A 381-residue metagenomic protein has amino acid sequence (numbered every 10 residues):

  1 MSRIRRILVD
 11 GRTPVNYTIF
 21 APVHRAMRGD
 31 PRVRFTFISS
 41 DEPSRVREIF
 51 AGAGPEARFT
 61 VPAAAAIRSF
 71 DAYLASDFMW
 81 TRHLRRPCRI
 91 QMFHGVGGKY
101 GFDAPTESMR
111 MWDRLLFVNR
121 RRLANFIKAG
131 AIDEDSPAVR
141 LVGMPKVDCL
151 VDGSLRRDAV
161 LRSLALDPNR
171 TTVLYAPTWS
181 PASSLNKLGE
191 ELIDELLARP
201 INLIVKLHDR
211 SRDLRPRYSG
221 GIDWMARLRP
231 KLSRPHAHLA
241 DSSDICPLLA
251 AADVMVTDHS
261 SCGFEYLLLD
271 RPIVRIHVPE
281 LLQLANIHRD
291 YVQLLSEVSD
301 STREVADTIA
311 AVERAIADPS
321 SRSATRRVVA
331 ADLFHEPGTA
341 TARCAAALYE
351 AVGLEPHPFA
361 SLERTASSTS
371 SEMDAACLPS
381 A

Functional and structural regions predicted by a protein language model:
M1, R303-A381: C-terminal amphipathic helix plus adjacent low-complexity, charged tail appended to glycosyltransferase catalytic
R3-R6, P87, R170-V173: Nucleotide donor/acceptor-binding cores
R6-S154, A159: Active-site and donor-binding regions of nucleotide-sugar-utilizing enzymes
N16-R32, K146-R227, T302, F334-A342 (+1 more regions): Conserved catalytic-core segment of nucleotide-activated headgroup transferases in glycan assembly
F50-G52, A131-E134, M225-R234, D290-L294: Short, conserved catalytic or adaptor-binding loops enriched in Gly and charged residues
R58-A65, R217-F264: Donor nucleotide-activated moiety binding/catalytic core segment of transferases that use nucleotide-activated donors
W80-F93, D241-A285: A donor-sugar binding/catalytic signature common to diverse glycosyltransferases and related nucleotide-sugar
M109-W112, K128, D133-D135, L141 (+1 more regions): Catalytic binding pocket for nucleotide-activated donors in carbohydrate/polymer assembly enzymes
